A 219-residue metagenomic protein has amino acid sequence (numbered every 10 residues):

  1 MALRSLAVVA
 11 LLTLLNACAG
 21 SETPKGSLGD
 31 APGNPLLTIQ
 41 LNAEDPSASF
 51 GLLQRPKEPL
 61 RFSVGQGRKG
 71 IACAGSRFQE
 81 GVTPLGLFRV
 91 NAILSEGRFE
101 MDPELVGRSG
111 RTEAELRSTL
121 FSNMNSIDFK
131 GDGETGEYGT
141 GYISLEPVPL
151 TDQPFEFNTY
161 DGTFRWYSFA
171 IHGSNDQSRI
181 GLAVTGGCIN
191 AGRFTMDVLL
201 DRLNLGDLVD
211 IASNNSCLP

Functional and structural regions predicted by a protein language model:
M1-A7: Bacterial N-terminal signal peptides that target proteins for export
N16-A17: C-terminal motif of bacterial Sec signal peptides marking the signal peptidase cleavage site
G26-L41, P46, F62-T83, M124-F129 (+1 more regions): N-terminal post-signal-peptidase region of extra-cytosolic proteins
P32-N34, P46-A48, P59, T83-L87 (+3 more regions): Extracytoplasmic
F50-G51, G70-A74, G97-M101, R179-I180: Short, solvent-exposed loop/turn elements at domain surfaces
P56-K69, E104-G107: Short Gly/aromatic-enriched secondary-structure transition segments
M101-P219: Exported/periplasmic cell-wall-interacting domains
